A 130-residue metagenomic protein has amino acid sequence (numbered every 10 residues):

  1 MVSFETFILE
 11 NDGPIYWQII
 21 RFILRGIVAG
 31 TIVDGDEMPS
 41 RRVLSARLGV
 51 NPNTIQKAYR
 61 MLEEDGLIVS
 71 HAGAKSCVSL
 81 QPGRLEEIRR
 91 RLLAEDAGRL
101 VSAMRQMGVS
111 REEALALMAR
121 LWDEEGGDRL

Functional and structural regions predicted by a protein language model:
M1-E37, V43, R91, E95 (+1 more regions): Extreme N-terminal segment that seeds HTH/winged-HTH DNA-binding domains in transcriptional regulators
I23, Y59-R60: Short, hydrophobic-biased segments on the C-terminal half of alpha helices that form "recognition helices"
E37-L48, L62: A short alpha-helical element within helix-turn-helix/winged-helix DNA-binding domains across DNA-binding proteins
E37-M38, L67-V78, P82-G83: Short, Lys/Arg-rich nucleic-acid/phosphate-binding segment
R47, E64-L67, M107, E124: Residue cluster at the C-terminal edge of the helix-turn-helix DNA-binding motif
